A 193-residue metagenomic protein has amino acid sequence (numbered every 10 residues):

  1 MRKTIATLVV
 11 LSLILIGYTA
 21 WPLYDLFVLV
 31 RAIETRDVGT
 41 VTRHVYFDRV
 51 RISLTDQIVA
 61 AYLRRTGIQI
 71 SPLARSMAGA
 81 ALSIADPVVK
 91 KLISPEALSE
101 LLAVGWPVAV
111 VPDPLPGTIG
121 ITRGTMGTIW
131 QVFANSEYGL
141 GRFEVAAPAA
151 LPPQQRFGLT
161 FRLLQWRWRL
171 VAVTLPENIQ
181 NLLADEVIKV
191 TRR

Functional and structural regions predicted by a protein language model:
T4-W21: Hydrophobic membrane-insertion alpha-helices, especially the h-region of bacterial N-terminal signal peptides
L8, T19, F27, T191-R193: Soluble, non-membrane globular domain cores that form compact, hydrophobic packing and curved binding surfaces
G17, L23-L26, F47: Alpha-helical transmembrane segments of polytopic integral membrane proteins, especially the permease/helical cores
D25-T40: Alpha-helical transmembrane signal-anchor/signal-peptide segments
V38-G67: Short extracytoplasmic
A74-A134: Structured, soluble extracytoplasmic/luminal domains of envelope-associated proteins
W106, V110, P116-I121, W130-F133 (+1 more regions): Short beta-strand edge/turn micro-motifs at domain boundaries
